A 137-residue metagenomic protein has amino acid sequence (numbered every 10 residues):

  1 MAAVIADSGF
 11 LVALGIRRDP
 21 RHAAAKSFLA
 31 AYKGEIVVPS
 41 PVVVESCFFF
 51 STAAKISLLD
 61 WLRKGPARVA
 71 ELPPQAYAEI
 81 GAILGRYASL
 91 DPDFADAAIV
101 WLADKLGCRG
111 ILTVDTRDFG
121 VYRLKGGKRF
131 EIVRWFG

Functional and structural regions predicted by a protein language model:
M1-A2, D96: Residue-level detector of intrinsically disordered, flexible termini and proteolytic processing junctions
A2-V4, G15, A23-D91, W101 (+2 more regions): PIN-domain endoribonuclease scaffold, especially VapC-family toxins
I5, T113: Generic enzyme active-site microenvironment
S8, S40, D96-A97: Conserved glycosyltransferase catalytic-site signature
L11-V12: Catalytic P-loop NTPase motifs of RecA-like helicase/translocase cores
F94-I99, I111: Conserved short hydrophobic patches within well-ordered secondary structure
T116: ATP/adenylate-binding site constellation spanning eukaryotic-like Ser/Thr protein kinases, ABC-transporter
